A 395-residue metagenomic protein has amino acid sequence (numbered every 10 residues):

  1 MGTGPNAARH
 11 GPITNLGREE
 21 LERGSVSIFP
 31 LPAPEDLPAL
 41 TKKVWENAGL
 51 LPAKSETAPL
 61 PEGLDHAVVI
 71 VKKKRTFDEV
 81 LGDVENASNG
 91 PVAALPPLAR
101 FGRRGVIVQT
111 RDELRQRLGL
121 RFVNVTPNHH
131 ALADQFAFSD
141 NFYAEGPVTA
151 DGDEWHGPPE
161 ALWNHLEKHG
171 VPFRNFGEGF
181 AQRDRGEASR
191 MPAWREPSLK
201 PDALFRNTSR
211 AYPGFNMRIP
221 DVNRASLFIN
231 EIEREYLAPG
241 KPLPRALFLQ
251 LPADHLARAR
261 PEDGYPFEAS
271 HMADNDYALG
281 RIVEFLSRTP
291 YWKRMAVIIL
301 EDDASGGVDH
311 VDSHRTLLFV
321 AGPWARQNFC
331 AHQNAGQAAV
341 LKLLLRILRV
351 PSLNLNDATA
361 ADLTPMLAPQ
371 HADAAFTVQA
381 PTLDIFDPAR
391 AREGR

Functional and structural regions predicted by a protein language model:
M1-L21: Short, conserved, GDST-rich strand-edge loop motifs in beta-rich repeat architectures
A8, S27-F29, K342: Membrane-embedded alpha-helical bundles that constitute the cytochrome b-like, heme-associated redox core of multi-pass
E19-L31: Beta-propeller blade signature
E22, L37-R395: N-terminal pro-sequences and low-complexity stem/linker regions of secreted or lumenal proteins
L31-L37: Short loop/turn segments immediately following beta-strands, especially the blade-tip and inter-blade linker loops
